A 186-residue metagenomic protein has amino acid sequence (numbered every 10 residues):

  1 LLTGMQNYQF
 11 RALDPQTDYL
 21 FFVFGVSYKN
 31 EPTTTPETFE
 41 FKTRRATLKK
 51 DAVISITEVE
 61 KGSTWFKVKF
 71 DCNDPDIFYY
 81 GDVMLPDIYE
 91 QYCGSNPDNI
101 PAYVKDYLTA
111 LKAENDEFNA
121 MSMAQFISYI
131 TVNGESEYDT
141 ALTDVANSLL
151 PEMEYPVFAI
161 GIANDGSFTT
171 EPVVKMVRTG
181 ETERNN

Functional and structural regions predicted by a protein language model:
L1-N7, N119-T143: Aromatic sugar-binding surface patches on proteins that engage polysaccharides or sugar-phosphate polymers
L2-Q6, T57-K67, S136-Y138, T182: Ser/Thr- and Asn-enriched, surface-exposed coil loops between beta-strands
M5-N7, D18, P36-T38, W65-K67 (+3 more regions): Intrinsic-disorder/low-complexity, polar/charged segments enriched in Ser/Thr/Lys/Arg/Asp/Glu/Gln
Q9-P15, D144-P151: Short, flexible loop/turn segments at beta-strand junctions in immunoglobulin-like and fibronectin type III
L20-V26, P156-I162: Extracellular recognition modules
Y28-L48, T140-T143, I162-N185: Extracellular fibronectin type III
K49-I56: Boundary/junction segments of secreted and surface-exposed precursor proteins
F66-F118: Solvent-exposed loop/turn segments flanking beta-strands in beta-repeat/beta-sandwich domains
